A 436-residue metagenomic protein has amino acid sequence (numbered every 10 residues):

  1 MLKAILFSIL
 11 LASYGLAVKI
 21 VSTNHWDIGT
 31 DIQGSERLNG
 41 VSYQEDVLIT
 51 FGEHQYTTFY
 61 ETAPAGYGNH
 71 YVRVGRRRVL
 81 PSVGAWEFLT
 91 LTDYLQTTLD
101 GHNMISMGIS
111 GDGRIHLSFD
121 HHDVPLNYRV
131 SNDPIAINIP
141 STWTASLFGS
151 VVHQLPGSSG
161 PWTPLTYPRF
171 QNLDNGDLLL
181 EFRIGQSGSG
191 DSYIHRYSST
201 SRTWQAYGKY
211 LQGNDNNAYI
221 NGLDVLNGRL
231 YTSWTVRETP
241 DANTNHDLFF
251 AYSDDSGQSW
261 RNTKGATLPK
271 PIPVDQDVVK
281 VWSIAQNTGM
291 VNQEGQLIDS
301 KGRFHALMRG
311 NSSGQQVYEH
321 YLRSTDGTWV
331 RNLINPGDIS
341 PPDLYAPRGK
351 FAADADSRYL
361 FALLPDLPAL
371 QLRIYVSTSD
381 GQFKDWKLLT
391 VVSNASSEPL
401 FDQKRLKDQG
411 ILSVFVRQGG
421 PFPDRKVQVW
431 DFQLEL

Functional and structural regions predicted by a protein language model:
M1-A17: Fungal secretory targeting signals
V18-L436: Extracellular, repeat-based ectodomains that mediate carbohydrate processing or recognition
